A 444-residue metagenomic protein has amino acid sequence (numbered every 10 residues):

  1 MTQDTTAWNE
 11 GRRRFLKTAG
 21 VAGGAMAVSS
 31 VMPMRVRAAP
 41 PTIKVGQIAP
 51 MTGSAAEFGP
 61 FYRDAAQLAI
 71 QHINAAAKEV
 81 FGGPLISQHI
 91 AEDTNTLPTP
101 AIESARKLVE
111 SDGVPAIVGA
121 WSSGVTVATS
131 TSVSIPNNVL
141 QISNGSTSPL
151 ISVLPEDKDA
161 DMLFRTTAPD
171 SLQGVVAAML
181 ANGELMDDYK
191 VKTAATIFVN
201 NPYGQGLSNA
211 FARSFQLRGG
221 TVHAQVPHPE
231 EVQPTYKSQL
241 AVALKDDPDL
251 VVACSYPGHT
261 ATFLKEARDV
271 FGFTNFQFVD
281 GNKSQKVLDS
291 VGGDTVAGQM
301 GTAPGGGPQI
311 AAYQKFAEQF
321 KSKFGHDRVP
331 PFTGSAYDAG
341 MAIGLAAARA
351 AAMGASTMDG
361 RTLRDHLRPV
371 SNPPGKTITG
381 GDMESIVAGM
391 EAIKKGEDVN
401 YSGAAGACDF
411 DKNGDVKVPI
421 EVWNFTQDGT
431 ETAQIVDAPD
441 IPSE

Functional and structural regions predicted by a protein language model:
T2-G20, V28-E444: Extracytosolic ligand-binding ectodomains
